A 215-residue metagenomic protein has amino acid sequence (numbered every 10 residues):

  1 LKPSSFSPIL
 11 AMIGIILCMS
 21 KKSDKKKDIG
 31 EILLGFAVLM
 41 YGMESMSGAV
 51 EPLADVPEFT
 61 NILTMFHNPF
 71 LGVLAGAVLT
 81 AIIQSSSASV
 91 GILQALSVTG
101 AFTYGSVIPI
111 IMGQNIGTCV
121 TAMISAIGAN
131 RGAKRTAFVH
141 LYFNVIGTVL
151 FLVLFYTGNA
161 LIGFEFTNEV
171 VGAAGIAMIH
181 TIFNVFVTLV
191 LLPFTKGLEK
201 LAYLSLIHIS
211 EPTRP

Functional and structural regions predicted by a protein language model:
L1, L34-Y41, A77-I83, A95 (+4 more regions): Transmembrane helix-bundle signature of multi-pass membrane transporters/permeases
L1-F6, G14, T80-G117, A126-G132 (+1 more regions): Membrane-interfacial helix-loop connectors
S4, L33, A133-I146, E165-G197 (+1 more regions): Structural signal for the N-terminal portions of transmembrane helices and their immediately preceding loop/interface
S4-S5, P57-L74, A101-S106, N168-G175: Membrane-interfacial loop-to-helix junctions in multi-pass transporters
A11-K21, G35-S45, G76-T80, T148-V153 (+1 more regions): Hydrophobic core segments of alpha-helical transmembrane domains in multi-pass membrane transport and ion-translocation
G14-K27, A122-G128: C-terminal ends of transmembrane helices
L33-V78, L96: Helix-loop-helix hairpins and the membrane-proximal interhelical loops of multi-pass alpha-helical transport proteins
S205-P215: Residue-level detector of conserved catalytic or cofactor/ligand-binding positions in enzyme active sites
